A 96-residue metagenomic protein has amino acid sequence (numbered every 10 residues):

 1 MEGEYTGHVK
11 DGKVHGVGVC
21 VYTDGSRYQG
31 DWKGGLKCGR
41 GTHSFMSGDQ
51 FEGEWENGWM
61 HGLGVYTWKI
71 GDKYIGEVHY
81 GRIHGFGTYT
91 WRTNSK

Functional and structural regions predicted by a protein language model:
G3-H15, S26-C38, Q50-H61, K73-H84 (+2 more regions): Conserved anchor residues at repeat-unit boundaries in beta-strand-based tandem repeats, strongest for the MORN repeat
V19-T23, T42-S47, V65-I70, T88-R92: Beta-turn initiation residues at beta-strand->coil junctions
